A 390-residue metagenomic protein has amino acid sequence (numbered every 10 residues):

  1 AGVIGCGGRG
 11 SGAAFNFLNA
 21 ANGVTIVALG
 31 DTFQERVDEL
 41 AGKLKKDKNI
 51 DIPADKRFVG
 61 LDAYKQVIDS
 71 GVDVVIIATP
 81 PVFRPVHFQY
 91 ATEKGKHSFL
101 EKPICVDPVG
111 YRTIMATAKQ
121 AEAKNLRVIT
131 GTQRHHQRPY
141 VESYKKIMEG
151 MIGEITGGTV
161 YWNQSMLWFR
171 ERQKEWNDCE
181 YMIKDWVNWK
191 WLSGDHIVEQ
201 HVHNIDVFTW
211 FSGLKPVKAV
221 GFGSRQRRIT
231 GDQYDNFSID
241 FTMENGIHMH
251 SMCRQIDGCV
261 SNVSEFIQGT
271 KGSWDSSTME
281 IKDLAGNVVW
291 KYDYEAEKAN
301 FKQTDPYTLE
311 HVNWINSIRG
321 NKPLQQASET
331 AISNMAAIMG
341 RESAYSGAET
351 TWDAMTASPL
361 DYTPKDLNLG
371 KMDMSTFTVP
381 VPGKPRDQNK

Functional and structural regions predicted by a protein language model:
A1-K48, F208: N-terminal Rossmann-like dinucleotide-binding module
G5-R9, K124-T130, R134-G231, I239-F241 (+5 more regions): Predominantly a Rossmann-like dinucleotide-binding segment in NAD(P)-dependent oxidoreductases
S11-A13, E199, H203-P216, V220 (+3 more regions): C-terminal helical cap and adjacent loop that interface with cofactors, partners, or active-site loops
D47-I77: A structured beta-alpha segment of the ubiquitous adenosine-cofactor-binding alpha/beta core
Q66-V86, F99, V106: Rossmann-like NAD(P)-binding element
P85-H136, G150: Beta-strand-loop-alpha-helix segment that lines the small-molecule cofactor/substrate pocket of alpha/beta enzymes
E244-H248, K271: Glycine-centered tight beta-turn/hairpin loop motif at sheet-sheet or coil-to-beta transitions
